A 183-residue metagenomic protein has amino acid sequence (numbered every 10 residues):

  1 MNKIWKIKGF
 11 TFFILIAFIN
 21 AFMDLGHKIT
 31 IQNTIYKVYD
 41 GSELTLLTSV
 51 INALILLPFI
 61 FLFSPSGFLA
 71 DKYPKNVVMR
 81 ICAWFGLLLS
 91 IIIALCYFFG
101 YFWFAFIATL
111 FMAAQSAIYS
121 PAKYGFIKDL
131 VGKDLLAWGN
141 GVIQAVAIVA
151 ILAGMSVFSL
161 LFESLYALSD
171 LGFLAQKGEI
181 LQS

Functional and structural regions predicted by a protein language model:
M1-F10: Juxtamembrane intracellular "pre-TM" segments in multi-pass secondary transporters
I7, G41-S42, K72, F99 (+1 more regions): Helix-loop interface residues and adjacent transmembrane-helix termini in multi-pass membrane transporters, primarily
T11-I29, I51-A70, P74-L89, F104-L165: Substrate-agnostic recognition of the 12-TM MFS/MFS-like secondary transporter fold
Q32-Y39, A94, I151-S183: Transmembrane alpha-helix termini and helix-breaking/packing motifs in multi-pass membrane transporters
V38-Y39, E43, S116: Long, compositionally biased eukaryotic signaling regions
E43-N52: Juxtamembrane helix-start elements in MFS-like secondary transporters
L89-Y97: Alpha-helical transmembrane segments of multi-pass membrane transporters and transport-associated inner-membrane enzymes
Y97-W103: Transmembrane helix interruption/hinge and helix-loop junction motifs
